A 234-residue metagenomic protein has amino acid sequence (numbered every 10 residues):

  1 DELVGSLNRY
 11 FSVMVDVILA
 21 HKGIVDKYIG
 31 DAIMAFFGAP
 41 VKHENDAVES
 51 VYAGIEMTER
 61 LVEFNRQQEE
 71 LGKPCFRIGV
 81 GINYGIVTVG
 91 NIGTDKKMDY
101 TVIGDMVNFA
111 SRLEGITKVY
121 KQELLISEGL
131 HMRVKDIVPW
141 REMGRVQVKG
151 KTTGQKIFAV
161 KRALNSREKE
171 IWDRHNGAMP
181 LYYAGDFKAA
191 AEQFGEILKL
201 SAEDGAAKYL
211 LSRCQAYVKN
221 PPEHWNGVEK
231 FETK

Functional and structural regions predicted by a protein language model:
D1-E56, Y100: Catalytic NTP-binding/metal-coordinating core of nucleotidyl cyclase/transferase enzymes
V13-M14, D31-A32, G54-E63, I78 (+2 more regions): Cytosolic nucleotide-binding catalytic cores of signal-transduction proteins
H21-K22, D26-I29, R60-G81, V146-V148 (+1 more regions): Catalytic core regions of nucleotide second-messenger enzymes
F36-D46, V80-Y100, T117-Y120, K161-L164: Catalytic strand-loop-helix junctions within cyclic-nucleotide turnover domains
G54, I103-A110, E128, G154: Amphipathic alpha-helical transducer elements in NTP-driven molecular machines
V87-V89, I116-A189, G195-E196, S201-E223: Cytosolic regulatory/linker segments at or just downstream of nucleotide-handling modules in signal-transduction
P222-K234: Intrinsically disordered, low-complexity, charge-biased linker/tail regions
